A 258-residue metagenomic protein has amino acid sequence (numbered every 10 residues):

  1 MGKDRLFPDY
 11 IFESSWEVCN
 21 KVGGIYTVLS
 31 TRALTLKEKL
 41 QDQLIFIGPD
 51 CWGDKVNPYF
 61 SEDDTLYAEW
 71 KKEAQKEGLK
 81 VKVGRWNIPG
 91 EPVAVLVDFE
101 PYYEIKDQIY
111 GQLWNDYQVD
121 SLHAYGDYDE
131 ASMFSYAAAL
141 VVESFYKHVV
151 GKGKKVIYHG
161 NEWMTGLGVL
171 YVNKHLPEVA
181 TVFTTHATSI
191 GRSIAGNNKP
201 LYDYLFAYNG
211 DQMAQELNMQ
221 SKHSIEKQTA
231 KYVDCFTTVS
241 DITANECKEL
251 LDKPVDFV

Functional and structural regions predicted by a protein language model:
M1-V258: Catalytic cores of nucleotide-sugar-dependent glycosyltransferases that transfer UDP/GDP/TDP-activated
